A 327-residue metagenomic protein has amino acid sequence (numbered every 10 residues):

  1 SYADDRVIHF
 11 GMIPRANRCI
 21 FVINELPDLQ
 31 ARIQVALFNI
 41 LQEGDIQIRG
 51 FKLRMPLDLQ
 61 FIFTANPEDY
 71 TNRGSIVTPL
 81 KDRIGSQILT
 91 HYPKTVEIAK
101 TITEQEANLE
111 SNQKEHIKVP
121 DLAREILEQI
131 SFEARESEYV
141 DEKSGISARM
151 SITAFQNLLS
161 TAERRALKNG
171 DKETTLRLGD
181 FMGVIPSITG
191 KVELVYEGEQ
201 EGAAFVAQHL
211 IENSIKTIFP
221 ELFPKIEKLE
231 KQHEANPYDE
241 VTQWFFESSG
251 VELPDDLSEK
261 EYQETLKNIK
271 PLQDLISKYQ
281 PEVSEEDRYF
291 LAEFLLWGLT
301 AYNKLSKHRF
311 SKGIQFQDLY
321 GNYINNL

Functional and structural regions predicted by a protein language model:
S1-H9, N17-E115, N157-N169: Canonical AAA+ ATPase core
L29, V119-A123, M150: Short, contiguous, pocket-lining structural segments that sit at or immediately flank catalytic/ligand-binding sites
Q30, Q34, Q42, Q47 (+14 more regions): Residue-identity detector for glutamine
T71-S75, K81-S144, R164-D171, L194-F205 (+1 more regions): Conserved C-terminal "switch" segment of AAA+ ATPases
I126-F132, M150-S160: Core structural elements
G145-R149: All-alpha amphipathic helical-bundle segments outside canonical DNA-binding/catalytic cores that form hydrophobic
E163-L327: C-terminal engagement/docking regions of AAA+ P-loop ATPases
